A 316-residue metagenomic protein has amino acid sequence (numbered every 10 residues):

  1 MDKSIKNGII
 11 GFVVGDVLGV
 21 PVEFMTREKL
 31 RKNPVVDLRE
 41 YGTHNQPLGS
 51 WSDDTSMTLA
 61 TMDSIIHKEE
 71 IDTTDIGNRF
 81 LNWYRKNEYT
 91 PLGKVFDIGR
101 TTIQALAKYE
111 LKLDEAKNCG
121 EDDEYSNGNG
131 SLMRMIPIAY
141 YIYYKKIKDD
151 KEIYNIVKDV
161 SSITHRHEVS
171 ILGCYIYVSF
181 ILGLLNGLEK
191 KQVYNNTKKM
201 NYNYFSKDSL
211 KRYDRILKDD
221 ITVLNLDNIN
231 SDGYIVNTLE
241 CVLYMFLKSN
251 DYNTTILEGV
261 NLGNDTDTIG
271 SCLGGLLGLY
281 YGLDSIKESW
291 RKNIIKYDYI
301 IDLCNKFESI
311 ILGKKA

Functional and structural regions predicted by a protein language model:
M1-A316: Structured, active/binding-site neighborhoods that engage oxygen-rich ligands
